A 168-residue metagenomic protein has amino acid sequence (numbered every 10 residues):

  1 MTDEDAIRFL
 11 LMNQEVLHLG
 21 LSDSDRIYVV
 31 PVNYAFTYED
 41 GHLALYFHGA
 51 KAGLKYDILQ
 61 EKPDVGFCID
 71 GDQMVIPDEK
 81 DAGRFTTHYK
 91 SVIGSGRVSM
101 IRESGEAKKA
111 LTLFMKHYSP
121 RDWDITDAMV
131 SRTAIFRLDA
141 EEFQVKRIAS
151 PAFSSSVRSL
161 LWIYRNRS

Functional and structural regions predicted by a protein language model:
M1-H18: Short, basic/aromatic recognition patches
L10-L11, I58-L59, F114: A generic structural signal for nonpolar/aromatic side chains embedded in well-ordered alpha-helices
Q14-K51: Short beta-strand segments
L19, V65-I69: Short conserved beta-strand and strand-loop elements enriched in small hydrophobics with frequent Asp/Gly
N33-A35, C68, R97, D139: Residue-level recognition of well-ordered beta-strand positions that form the cores of beta-sheet-rich folds across
L43-V65: Compact nucleic-acid interaction/catalytic patches
L54, L59, D70, V75-P77: Cyclic nucleotide-binding regulatory domains
Q73-S168: Charged, gly/pro-rich active-site loop segments
